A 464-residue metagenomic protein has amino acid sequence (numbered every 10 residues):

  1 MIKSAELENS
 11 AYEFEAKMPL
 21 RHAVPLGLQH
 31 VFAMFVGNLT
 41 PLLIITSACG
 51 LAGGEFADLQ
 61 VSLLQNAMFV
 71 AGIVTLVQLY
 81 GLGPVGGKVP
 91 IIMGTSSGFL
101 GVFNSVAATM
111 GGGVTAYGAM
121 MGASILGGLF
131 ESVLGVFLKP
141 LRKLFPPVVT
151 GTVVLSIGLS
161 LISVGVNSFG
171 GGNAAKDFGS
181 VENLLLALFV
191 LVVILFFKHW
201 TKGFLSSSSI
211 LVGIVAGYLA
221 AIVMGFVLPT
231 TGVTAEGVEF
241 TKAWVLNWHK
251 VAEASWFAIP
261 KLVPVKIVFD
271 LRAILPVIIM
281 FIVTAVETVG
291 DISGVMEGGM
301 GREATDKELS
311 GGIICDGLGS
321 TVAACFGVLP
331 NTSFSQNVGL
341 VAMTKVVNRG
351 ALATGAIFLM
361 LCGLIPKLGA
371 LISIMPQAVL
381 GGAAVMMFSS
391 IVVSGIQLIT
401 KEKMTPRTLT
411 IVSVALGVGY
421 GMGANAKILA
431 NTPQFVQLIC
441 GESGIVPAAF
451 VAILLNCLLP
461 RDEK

Functional and structural regions predicted by a protein language model:
I2-R21, I45-G54, D58, V85 (+3 more regions): Transmembrane alpha-helical segments and their short flanking loops that form helix-hairpins/helix-helix interfaces
L20, T46-K88, L275-R349: Membrane-embedded helical hairpins/re-entrant loop segments and their flanking transmembrane helices within multi-pass
A23-A187, K367-L368, I374, A378 (+3 more regions): Early transmembrane hairpin of solute transport permeases
L26-M34, L39, V70-L79, G101-V106 (+10 more regions): Hydrophobic core segments of alpha-helical transmembrane domains in multi-pass membrane transport and ion-translocation
G53, D58-S62, F178-E182, V192-I259 (+4 more regions): Flexible hinge motifs at transmembrane-helix junctions and intramembrane kinks/re-entrant loops in multi-pass membrane
V74-G86, F130-K143, V192-G203, I292-G298 (+3 more regions): C-terminal ends of transmembrane helices
E182-L185, K266-A273, E303-G312, V346-G350 (+2 more regions): Membrane-interfacial loop-to-helix junctions in multi-pass transporters
